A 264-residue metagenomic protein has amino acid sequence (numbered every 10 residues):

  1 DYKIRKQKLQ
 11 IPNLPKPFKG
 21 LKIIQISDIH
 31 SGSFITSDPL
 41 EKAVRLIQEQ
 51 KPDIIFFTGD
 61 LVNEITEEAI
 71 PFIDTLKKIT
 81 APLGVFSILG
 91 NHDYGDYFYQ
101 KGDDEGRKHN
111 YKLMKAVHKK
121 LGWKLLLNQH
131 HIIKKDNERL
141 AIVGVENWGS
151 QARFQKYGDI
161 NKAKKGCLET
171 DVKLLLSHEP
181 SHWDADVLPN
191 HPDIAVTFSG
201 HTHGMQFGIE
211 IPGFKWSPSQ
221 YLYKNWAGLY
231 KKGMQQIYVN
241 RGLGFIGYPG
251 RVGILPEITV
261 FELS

Functional and structural regions predicted by a protein language model:
D1-N13: N-terminal membrane-anchoring alpha-helices
P17-I26, H30-S264: Soluble catalytic domains of enzymes that build or remodel membrane lipids, polysaccharides, and related
